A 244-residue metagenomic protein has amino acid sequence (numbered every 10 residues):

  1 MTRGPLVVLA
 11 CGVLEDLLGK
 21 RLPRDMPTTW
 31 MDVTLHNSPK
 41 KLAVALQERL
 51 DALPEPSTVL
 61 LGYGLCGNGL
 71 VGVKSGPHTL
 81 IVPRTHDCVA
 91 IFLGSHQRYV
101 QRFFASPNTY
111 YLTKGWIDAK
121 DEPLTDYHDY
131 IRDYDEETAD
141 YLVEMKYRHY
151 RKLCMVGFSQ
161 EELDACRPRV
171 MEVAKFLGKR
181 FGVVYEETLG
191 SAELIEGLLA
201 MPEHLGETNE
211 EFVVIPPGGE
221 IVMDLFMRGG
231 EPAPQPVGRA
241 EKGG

Functional and structural regions predicted by a protein language model:
M1-R24: N-terminal basic/disordered segments at the start of proteins
L9-D16, L35-H36, L60-V71, H86-D87 (+2 more regions): Gly/Ser/Thr-rich loops at beta-strand to alpha-helix junctions that form or flank small-molecule/cofactor-binding
D25-K41, V183-T188: A short beta-strand-loop structural module common to alpha/beta enzyme folds
H36-L42, A90-H96, A165: Short, charged, surface-exposed secondary-structure boundary motifs
V44-E55: Short, well-structured alpha-helical segments in soluble
P77-L124: Long, charge-dense
T109-L177: Active-site rim beta-loop-alpha module in soluble metabolic enzymes
E172, V184-G244: C-terminal accessory domains and tails appended to enzymatic cores
